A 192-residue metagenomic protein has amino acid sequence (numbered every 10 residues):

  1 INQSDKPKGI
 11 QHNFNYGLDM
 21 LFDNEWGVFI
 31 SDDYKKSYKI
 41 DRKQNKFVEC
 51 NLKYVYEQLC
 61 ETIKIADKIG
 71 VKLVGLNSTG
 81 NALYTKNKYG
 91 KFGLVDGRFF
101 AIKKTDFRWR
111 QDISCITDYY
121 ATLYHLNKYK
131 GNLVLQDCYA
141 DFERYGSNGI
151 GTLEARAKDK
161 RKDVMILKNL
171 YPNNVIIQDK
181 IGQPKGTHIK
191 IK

Functional and structural regions predicted by a protein language model:
I1-I30, K35-N51: Active-site-proximal specificity loops/subdomain of glycosyltransferases
S4-I10, A82, Q183-K185: A short acidic, often aromatic-flanked loop/helix-cap motif at beta-alpha or helix-coil junctions that lines enzyme
G9-N13, C50-E61, T117, A155-D163: Soluble or luminal CAZymes and related metallo-dependent hydrolases
G17-L21, L59-G70, H125, V164-V175: Hydrophobic, Leu/Ile/Phe/Ala-enriched alpha-helical segments that form helix-helix packing faces
G27-I30, K72-N77, N132-Q136, I176-Q178: A structural signal for short, well-ordered beta-strand segments and their strand-loop junctions that often border
Y34, N81, Y139-A140: Residue-level marker for beta-strand->alpha-helix junctions and adjacent short loops that shape enzyme
S37-Y120: Conserved catalytic core of nucleotide-sugar-dependent glycosyltransferases
I113-C115, Y119-K192: C-terminal catalytic/acceptor-binding lobe
